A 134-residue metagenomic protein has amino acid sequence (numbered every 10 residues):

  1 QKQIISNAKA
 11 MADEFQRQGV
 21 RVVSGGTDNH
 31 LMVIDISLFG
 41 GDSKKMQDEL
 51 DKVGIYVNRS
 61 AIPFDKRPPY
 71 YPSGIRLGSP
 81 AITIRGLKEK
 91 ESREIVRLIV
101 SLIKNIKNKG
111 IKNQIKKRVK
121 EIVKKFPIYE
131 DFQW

Functional and structural regions predicted by a protein language model:
Q1-K9, D28, G41-S43, K109: Structural signature of PLP-dependent enzymes
K2, D48, R93: Short alpha-helical basic/polar micro-motif
S6-A10, P69-W134: PLP-dependent enzyme catalytic core of the Aspartate aminotransferase-like
A12-Q18, V22: Hard-cation-handling environments
R21-I75, S79-G86: Conserved PLP-binding catalytic core of the aspartate aminotransferase-like
